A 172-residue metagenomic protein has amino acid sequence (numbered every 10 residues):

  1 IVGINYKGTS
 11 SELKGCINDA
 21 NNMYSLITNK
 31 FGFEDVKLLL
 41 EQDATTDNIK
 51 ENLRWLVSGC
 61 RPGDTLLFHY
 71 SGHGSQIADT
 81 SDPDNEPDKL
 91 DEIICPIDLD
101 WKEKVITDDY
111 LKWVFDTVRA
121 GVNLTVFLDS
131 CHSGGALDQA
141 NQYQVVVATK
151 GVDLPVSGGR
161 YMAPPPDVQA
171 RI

Functional and structural regions predicted by a protein language model:
I1, L38, V126-L128: Structural beta-sheet core signal
I1-T9, S71: Cell-envelope and extracellular/periplasmic
K7-N21, S25: Glycine- and acidic-residue-enriched helix-capping/strand-helix junction motifs
N22-D35: Signal peptide-proximal N-terminal region of secreted/periplasmic/extracellular or secretory-lumen proteins
K37-T46: Short beta->alpha junction loops
T46-S71, S75-Q142, L154-G159, A163-P164: Caspase-like (clan CD) cysteine peptidase catalytic core
S133, Q169-R171: Intrinsic-disorder/coil detector with helix-boundary
